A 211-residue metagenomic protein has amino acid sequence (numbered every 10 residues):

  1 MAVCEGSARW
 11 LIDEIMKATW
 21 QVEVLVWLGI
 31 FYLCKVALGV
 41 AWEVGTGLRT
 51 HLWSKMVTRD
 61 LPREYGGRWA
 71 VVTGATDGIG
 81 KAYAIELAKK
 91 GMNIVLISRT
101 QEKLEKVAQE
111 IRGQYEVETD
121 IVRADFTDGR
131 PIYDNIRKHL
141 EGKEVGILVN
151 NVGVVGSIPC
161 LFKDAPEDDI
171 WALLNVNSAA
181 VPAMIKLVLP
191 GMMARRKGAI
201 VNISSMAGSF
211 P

Functional and structural regions predicted by a protein language model:
M1-W69: Non-catalytic terminal and boundary segments that flank Rossmann-like NAD(P)-dependent oxidoreductase
W69, T76-D77: Conserved glycine-rich cofactor-binding loop
T73, R123, V145-V154, N177 (+1 more regions): Rossmann-fold scaffold of SDR-type NAD(P)-dependent oxidoreductases
K90-K106: Conserved glycine-rich Rossmann-like NAD(P)H-binding loop of the short-chain dehydrogenase/reductase
R112-R130: Rossmann-fold cofactor-recognition segment
R130, D134, K138-H139, G153-W171: Conserved mid-core segment of classical short-chain dehydrogenase/reductases
V154, K163-A183, M193, K197: Catalytic Tyr-X3-Lys loop
S205: Residue(s) in the substrate-gating loop at a strand-loop-helix junction that position the organic substrate next
